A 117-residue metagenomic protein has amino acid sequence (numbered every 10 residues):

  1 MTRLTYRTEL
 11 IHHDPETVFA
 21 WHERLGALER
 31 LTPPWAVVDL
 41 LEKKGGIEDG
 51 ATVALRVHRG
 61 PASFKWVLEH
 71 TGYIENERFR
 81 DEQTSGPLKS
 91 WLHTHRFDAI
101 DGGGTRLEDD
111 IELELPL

Functional and structural regions predicted by a protein language model:
M1-E48: Hydrophobic ligand-binding cavity/cleft-lining segments
L4-Y6, S63-V67, K89-T94: Short, surface-exposed coil-to-beta transition loops
D49-L55, T105-D109: A short hydrophobic beta-strand element
A51-R59, R80-G86: Short beta-strand segments that buttress and anchor functional surface loops
H58-F64, L115-L117: Short, cysteine-centered beta-strand-loop-beta hairpins and adjacent loop/turn segments enriched in charged/polar
R80-L117: Beta-strand/loop substructures that line and gate deep hydrophobic ligand-binding cavities in soluble
